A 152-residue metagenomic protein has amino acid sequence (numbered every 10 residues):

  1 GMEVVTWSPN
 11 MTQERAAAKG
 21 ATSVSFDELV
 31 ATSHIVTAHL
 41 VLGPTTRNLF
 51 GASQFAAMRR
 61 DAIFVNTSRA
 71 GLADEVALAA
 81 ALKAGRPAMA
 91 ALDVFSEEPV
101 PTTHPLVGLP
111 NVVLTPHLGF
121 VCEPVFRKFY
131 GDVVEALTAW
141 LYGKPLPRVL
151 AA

Functional and structural regions predicted by a protein language model:
M2-E3: Residues at the starts of beta-strands that form the adenosine-phosphate
T6: Conserved SAM-binding motif I beta-strand of class I
P9-P105: Rossmann-like adenosine-cofactor binding region
S96-A152: C-terminal helix-to-coil terminal segments
